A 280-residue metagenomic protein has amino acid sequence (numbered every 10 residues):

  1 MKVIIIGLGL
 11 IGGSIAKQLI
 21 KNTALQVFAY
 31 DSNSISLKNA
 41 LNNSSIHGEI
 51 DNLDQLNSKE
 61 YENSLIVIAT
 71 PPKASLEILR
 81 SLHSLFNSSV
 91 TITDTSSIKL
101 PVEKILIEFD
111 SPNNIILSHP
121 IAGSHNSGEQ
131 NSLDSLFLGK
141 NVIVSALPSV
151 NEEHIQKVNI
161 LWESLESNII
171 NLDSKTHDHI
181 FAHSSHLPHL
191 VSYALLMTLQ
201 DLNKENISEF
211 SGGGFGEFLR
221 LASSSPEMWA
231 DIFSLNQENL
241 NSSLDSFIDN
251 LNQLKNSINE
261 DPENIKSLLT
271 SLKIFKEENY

Functional and structural regions predicted by a protein language model:
M1-Y61, L65: NAD(P)+-binding Rossmann beta1-loop-alpha1 motif at the extreme N-terminus of oxidoreductases
K2, Q26, N114, N141 (+1 more regions): Residues at the starts of beta-strands that form the adenosine-phosphate
S32-N33, T70, T95: Short beta->alpha hinge that forms the Motif I/post-I loop of the SAM-binding pocket
D54-F86, V90-T91: Rossmann-like NAD(P)-binding element
S58, I107, L133-S135: Short secondary-structure boundary/capping segments
L76-Q130: Rossmann-like NAD(P)(H) cofactor-binding subdomain of soluble oxidoreductases
D134-R220: Internal alpha-helical scaffold of NAD(P)-dependent oxidoreductase catalytic cores
E205-L272: Interdomain hinge/lid region at the active-site interface of Rossmann-like NAD(P)-dependent oxidoreductases
